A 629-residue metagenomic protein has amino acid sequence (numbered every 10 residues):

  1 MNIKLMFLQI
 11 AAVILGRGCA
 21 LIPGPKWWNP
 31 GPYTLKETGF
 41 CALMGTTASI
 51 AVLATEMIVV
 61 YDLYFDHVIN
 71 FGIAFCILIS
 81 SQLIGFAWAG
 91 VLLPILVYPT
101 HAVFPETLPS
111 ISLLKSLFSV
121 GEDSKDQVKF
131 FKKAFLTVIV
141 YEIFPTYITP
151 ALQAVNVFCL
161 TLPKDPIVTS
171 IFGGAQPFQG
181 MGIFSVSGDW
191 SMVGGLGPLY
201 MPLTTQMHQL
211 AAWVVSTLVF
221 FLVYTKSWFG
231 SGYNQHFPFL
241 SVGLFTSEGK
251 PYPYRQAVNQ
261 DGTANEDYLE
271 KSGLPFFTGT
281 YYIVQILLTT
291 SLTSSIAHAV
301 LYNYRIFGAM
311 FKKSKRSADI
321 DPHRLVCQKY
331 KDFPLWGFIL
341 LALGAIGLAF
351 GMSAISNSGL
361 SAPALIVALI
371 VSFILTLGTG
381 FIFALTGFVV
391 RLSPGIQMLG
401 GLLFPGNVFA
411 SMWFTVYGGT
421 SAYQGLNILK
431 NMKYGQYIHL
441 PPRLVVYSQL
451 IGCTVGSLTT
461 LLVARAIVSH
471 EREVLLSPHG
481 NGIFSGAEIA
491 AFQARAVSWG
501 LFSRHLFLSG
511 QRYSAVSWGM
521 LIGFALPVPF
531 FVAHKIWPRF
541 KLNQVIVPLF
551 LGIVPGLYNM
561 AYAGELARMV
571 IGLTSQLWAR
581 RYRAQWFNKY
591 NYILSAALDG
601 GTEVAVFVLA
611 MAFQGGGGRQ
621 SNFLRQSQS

Functional and structural regions predicted by a protein language model:
M1-S629: Alpha-helical multipass membrane-protein architecture
